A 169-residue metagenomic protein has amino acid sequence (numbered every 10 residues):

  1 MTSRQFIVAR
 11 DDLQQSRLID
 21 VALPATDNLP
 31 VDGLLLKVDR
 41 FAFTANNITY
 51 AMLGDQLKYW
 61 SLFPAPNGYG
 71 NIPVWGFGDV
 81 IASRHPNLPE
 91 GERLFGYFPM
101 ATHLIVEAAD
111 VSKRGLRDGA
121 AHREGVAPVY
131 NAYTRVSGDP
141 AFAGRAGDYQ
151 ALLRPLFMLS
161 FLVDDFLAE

Functional and structural regions predicted by a protein language model:
M1-R10: Short, Gly/Pro- and small/polar-rich lid/capping loops
Q5, L18-D20, F98: Hydrophobic transmembrane signal anchors and adjacent membrane-proximal interface regions, especially in viral
R10-R40, A45: A short N-terminal beta-strand-loop micro-motif at the entrance of redox/enzyme domains
S16-D20, L88-R93, S112-R117, A121: Short, well-ordered strand-loop elements centered on a beta-strand within folded domains, enriched for acidic residues
T26, G68, D148-A151: Residue-level "hotspot" positions that anchor or transmit function at local structural transition points
L29-A42, D55-I105, D110: Glycine-rich beta-strand-centered segment in the early N-terminal region that forms part of a ligand/cofactor-binding
N46-M52: Cytochrome P450 core scaffold surrounding the K-helix E-X-X-R motif and the conserved "meander" helix-loop region
Y97-E169: NAD(P)H dinucleotide-binding glycine-rich loop of Rossmann-like/cofactor-binding domains, especially the beta1-alpha1
